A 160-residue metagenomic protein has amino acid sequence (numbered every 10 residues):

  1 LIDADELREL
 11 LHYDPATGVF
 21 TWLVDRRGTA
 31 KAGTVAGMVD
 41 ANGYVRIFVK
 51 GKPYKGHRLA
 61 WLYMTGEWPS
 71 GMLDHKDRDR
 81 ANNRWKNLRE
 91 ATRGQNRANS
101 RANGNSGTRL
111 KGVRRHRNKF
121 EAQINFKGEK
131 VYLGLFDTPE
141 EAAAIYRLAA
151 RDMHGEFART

Functional and structural regions predicted by a protein language model:
L1-V49: Short helix-coil boundary/hinge micro-motifs
L10, P15, D25-R26, F48-K130 (+1 more regions): Short, cationic Gly/His-enriched loop motifs
E129-P139: A short, exposed loop/beta-hairpin motif centered on an aromatic-Gly-Thr core
D137-M153: A short, charged, amphipathic alpha-helix used as a generic interaction element across diverse proteins
E156-T160: Intrinsically disordered, low-complexity charged/polar segments
